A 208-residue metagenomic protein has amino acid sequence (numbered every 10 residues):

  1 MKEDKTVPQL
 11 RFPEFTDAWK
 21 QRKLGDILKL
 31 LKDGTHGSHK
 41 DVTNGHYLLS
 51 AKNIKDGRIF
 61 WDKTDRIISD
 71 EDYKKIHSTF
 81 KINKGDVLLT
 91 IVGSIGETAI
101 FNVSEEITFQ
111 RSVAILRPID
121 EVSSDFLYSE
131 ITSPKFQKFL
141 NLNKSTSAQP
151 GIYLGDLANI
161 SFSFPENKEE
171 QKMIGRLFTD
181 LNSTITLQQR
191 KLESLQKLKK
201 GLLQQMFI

Functional and structural regions predicted by a protein language model:
M1-D17, R190-I208: Short amphipathic coiled-coil heptad-repeat segments
R11-D33: Non-catalytic DNA-recognition/assembly elements of restriction-modification systems
D17, S145, E166-K168, L181-S183: Loop/turn elements at beta-strand to alpha-helix junctions within RNA-recognition modules
G25-F164: DNA target-recognition domains and sequence-specific DNA-contacting regions of bacterial/archaeal
L177, L181, Q188-R190: Tandem-repeat architecture and repeat-register "anchor" residues
D180-T184, L198-G201: Alpha-helical scaffold segments in carbohydrate-active enzymes
